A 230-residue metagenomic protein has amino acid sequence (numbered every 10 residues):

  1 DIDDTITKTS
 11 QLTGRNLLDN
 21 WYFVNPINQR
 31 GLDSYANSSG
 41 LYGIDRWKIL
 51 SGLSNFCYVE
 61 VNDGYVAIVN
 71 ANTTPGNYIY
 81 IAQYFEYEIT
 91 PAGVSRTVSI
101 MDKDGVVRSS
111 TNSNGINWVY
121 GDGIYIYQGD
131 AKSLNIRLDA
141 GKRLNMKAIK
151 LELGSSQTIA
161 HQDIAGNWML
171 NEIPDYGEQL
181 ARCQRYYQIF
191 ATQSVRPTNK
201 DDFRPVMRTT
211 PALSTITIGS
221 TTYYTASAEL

Functional and structural regions predicted by a protein language model:
D1-G31, N135-Q193, A226: Extracellular polysaccharide-targeting segments
S10-G14, N77-E88: Short surface loop/edge beta-strand patches of beta-sandwich-type extracellular domains that form ligand-contact sites
N25-G52, S214: Short, tryptophan-glycine- and acidic/Ser/Thr-enriched carbohydrate-recognition patches
Y42, W47-K48, V59, V66 (+1 more regions): Solenoid scaffold repeats with emphasis on beta-solenoid/beta-helix
S54-G76: Short carbohydrate-recognition loop motifs
T73-Y78, K103-I124, D130-K132, Q188-L230: Phosphate/adenylate-binding glycine loop and adjacent helical scaffold
E86-V98, A131: Extended extracellular/luminal ectodomain segments enriched in beta-structured repeat modules
T90-S95, K103-V107, K142: Extended, low-complexity, turn-rich repeat/linker tracts enriched in Gly/Pro/Ser/Thr and Asp/Glu that occur
